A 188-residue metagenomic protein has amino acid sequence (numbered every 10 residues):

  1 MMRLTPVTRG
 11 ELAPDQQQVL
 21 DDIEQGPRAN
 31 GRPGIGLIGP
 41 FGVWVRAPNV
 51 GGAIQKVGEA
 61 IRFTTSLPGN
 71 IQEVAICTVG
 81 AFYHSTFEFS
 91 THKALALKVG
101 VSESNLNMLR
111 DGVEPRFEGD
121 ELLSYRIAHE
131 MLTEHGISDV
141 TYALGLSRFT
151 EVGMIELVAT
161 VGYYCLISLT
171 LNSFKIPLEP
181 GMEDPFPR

Functional and structural regions predicted by a protein language model:
M1-S66, R188: Mobile cap/lid helix-loop segments that border enzyme active or cofactor-binding sites and regulate substrate access
R3, A29, T64-V74, L97 (+2 more regions): Amphipathic alpha-helical hairpins
R3, D15, G51-Q55, V74-T91 (+2 more regions): N-terminal hydrophobic signal/anchor transmembrane helix of membrane proteins
V57, S138-L144: Extended, structured, electrostatic nucleic-acid-contact surfaces
H84-F89, L95, V99, N107: Mid-length scaffold segments of soluble, non-membrane domains
N105-T133: Alpha-helical ds-nucleic-acid-binding substructure associated with the helix-hairpin-helix region of base-excision DNA
L144-L146, I155, G162, T170-R188: Acidic, carboxylate-rich catalytic segments that either coordinate divalent cations
T150-E151: Transmembrane-helix boundary/entry motifs in multi-pass membrane transporters
